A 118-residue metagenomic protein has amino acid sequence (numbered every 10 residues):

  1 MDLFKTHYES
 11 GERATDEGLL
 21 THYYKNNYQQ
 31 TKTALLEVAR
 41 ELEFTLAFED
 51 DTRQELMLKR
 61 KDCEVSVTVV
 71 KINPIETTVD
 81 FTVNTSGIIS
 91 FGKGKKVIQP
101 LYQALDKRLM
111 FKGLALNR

Functional and structural regions predicted by a protein language model:
M1-R118: Ser/Thr-rich, low-complexity intrinsically disordered terminal regions
